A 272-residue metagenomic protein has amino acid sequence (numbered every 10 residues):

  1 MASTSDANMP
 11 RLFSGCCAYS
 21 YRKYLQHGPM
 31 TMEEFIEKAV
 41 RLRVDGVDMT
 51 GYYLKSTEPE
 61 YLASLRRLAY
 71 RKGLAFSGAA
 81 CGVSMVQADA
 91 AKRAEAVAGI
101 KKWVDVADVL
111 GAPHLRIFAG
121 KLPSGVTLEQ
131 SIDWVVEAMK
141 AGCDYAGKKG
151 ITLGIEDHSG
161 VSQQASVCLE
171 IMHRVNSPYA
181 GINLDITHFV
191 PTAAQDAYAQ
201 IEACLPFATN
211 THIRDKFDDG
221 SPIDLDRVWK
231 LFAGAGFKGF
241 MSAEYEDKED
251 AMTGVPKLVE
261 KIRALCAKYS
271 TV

Functional and structural regions predicted by a protein language model:
M1-R43, S162-V272: Histidine-acidic metal/acid-base catalytic patches
S3-M9, E37, R66-G78, M85-G181 (+1 more regions): Active-site acidic/histidine proton-transfer and metal-coordination neighborhood in alpha/beta enzyme cores
P29-E33, T57-Y70: Glycine-rich, positively charged N-terminal anion/phosphate-binding segment
K38, R43-S56: N-terminal substrate-binding region of glycoside hydrolase catalytic domains
V44, L74, A107, A112 (+2 more regions): A structural motif
D48, G78-A80, R116, G154 (+2 more regions): Conserved beta-strand positions in the central sheet of alpha/beta enzyme cores
G51, V83, A119, I155-D157 (+3 more regions): Short glycine-centered, acidic/aromatic-flanked micro-motifs in structured strand/loop junctions that mark active-site
L54-T57, S84, P123, G160 (+3 more regions): Glycine-/small-residue-rich active-site loops that bind phosphorylated ligands and cofactors
